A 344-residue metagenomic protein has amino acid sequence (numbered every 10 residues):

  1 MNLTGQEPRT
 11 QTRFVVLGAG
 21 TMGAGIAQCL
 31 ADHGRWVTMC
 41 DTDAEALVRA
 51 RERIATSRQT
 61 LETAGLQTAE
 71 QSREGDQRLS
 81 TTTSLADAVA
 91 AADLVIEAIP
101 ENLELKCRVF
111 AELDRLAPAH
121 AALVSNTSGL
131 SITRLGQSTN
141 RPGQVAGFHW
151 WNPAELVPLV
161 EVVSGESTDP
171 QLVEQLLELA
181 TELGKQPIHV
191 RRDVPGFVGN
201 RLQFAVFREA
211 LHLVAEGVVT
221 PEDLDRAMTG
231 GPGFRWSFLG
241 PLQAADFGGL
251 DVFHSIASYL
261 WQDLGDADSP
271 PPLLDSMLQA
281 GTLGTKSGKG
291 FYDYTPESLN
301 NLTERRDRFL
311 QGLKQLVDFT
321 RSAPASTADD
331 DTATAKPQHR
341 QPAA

Functional and structural regions predicted by a protein language model:
M1-T60, A64: NAD(P)+-binding Rossmann beta1-loop-alpha1 motif at the extreme N-terminus of oxidoreductases
N2-P8, K185, E216, P221-A344: NAD(P)-dependent Rossmann-like dehydrogenase/reductase catalytic/cofactor-binding core
L3, F14, Q28, G34 (+2 more regions): Amphipathic alpha-helical segments at domain termini/boundaries
T38, G199, Q203-E209: Structural/interface elements that position substrates and couple domains in central-metabolism enzymes
T42-R49, T60-A122, L130: Rossmann-like NAD(P)-binding element
D43, T68, D169, V219-D223: Helix N-cap / loop-to-helix initiation motif
A122-R201: Rossmann-fold dinucleotide-binding core
